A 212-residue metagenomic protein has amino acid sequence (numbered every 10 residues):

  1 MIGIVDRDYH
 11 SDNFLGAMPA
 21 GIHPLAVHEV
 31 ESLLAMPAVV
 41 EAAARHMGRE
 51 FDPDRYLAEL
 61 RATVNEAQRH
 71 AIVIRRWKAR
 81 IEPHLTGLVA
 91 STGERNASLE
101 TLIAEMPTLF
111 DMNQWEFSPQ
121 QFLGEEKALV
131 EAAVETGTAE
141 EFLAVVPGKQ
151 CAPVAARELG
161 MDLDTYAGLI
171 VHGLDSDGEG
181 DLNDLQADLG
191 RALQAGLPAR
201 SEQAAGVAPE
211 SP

Functional and structural regions predicted by a protein language model:
M1-P212: Acidic, divalent-metal-binding catalytic cores of TOPRIM and closely related two-metal-ion phosphodiester/pyrophosphate
